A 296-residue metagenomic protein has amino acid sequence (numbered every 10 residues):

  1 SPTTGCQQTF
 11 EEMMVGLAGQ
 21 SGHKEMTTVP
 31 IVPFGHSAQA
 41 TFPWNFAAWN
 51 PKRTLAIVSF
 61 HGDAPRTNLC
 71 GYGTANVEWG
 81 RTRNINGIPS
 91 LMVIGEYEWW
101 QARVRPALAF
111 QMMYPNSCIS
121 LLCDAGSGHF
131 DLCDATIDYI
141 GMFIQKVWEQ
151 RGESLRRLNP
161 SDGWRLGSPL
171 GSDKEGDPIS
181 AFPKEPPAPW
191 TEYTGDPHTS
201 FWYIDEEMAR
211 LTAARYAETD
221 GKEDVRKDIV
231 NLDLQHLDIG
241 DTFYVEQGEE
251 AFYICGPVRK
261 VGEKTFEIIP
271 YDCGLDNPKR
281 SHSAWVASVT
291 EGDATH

Functional and structural regions predicted by a protein language model:
P2-E25, I31-P33: Alpha/beta-hydrolase active-site loop
T4-Q8, S37, Q101, D131-D134: Soluble non-cytosolic domains of exported or imported proteins
P33-G35, F60: Short beta-strand immediately N-terminal to the catalytic nucleophile in serine-hydrolase-like folds
A40-P51: Short glycine-enriched nucleophile-adjacent loop and the immediately C-terminal alpha-helix near the catalytic center
L55-G141: The feature captures the conserved acid-bearing segment of alpha/beta-hydrolase catalytic domains
S117, A125-G256: Alpha/beta-hydrolase-fold serine-hydrolase catalytic core, especially in secreted/extracellular enzymes
T265-I268: Short, solvent-exposed secondary-structure boundary/capping segments
H282-A294: Intrinsically disordered, low-complexity, charged/polar segments
